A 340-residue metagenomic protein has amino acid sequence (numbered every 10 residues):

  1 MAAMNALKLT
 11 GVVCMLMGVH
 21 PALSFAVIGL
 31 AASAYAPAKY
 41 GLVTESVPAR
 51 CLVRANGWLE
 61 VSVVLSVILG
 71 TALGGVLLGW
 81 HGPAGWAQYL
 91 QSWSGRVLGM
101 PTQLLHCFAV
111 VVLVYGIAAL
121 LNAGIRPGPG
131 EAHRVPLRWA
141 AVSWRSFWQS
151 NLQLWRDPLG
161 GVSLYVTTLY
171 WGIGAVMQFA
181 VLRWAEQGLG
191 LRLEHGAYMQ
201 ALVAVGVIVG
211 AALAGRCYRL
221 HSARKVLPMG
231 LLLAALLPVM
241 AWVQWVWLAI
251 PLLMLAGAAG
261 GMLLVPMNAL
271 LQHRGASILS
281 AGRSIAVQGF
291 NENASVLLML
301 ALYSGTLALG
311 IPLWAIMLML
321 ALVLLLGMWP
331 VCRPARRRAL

Functional and structural regions predicted by a protein language model:
M1, L78, V209-A223, L307: Helix-to-loop junctions at the C-terminal end of transmembrane segments in multipass secondary transporters
M1-L7, L23-G79, Y170-Q178, V203 (+2 more regions): Substrate-agnostic recognition of the 12-TM MFS/MFS-like secondary transporter fold
M1-V13, R224-M240, L318-A321: Structural signature of the two symmetry-related core transmembrane helices
V13-M17, L69-V111, Q187-G188, L297-M317: Transmembrane alpha-helix termini and helix-breaking/packing motifs in multi-pass membrane transporters
G41, E45, P101-L104, F108-R138 (+1 more regions): Helix-loop junctions on the cytosolic side of multi-pass membrane transporters, especially the intracellular loop
G85-G95, G99-A109, S150-V209, V243-A249 (+1 more regions): A single, central transmembrane helix in multi-pass transporters
I125-V166: Juxtamembrane intracellular "pre-TM" segments in multi-pass secondary transporters
R224-L264: C-terminal transmembrane helical hairpin of 12-TM major facilitator-type secondary transporters
